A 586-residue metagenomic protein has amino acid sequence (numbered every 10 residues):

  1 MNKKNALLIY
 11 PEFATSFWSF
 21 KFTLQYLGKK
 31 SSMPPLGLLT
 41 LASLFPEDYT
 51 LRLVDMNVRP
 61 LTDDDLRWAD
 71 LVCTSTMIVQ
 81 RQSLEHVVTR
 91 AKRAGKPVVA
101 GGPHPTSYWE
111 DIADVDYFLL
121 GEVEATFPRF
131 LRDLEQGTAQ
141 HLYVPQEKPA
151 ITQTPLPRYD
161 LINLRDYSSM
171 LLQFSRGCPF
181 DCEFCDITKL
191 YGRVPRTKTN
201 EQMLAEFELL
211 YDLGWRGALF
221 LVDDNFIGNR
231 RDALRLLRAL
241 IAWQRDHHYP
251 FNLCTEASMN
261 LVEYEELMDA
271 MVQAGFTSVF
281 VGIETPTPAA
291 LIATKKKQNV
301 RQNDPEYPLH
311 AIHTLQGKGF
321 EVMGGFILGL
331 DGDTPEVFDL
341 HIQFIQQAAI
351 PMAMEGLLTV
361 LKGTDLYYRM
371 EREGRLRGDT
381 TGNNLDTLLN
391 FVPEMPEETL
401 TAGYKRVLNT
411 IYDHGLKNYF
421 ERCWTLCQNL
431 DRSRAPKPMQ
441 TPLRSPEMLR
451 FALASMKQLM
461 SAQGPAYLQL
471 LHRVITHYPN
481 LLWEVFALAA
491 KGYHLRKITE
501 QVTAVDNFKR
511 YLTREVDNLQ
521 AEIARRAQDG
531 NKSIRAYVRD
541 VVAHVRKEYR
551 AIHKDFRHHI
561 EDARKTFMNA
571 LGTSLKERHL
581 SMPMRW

Functional and structural regions predicted by a protein language model:
N2-L8, T50, D65, D386-W586: Radical SAM enzyme core and accessory elements
N2-W215, V407: Acidic, low-complexity intrinsically disordered segments
L8, T74, L221-D223, V281 (+1 more regions): Conserved beta-strand positions
F13-F20, S107-E110, R230-R231, A289-K295 (+3 more regions): Flexible glycine/acidic-rich beta-alpha junction loops that bind and position SAM and/or redox cofactors in anaerobic
L41-R52, L213-G214, A274, H310-V322 (+3 more regions): A structural motif corresponding to the C-terminal end of an alpha-helix and its immediate exit/capping segment
E110-R129, A270-S278, I342-E355: Structural recognition of alpha->loop->beta junctions
Q140-Y143, L219, N252, M323 (+2 more regions): Acidic/polar loop patches that form or flank catalytic/metal-binding clefts of enzymes that bind anionic ligands
P155-M323, L330, T334-Q343, E371 (+1 more regions): Radical SAM [4Fe-4S] cluster-binding motif and immediate context
